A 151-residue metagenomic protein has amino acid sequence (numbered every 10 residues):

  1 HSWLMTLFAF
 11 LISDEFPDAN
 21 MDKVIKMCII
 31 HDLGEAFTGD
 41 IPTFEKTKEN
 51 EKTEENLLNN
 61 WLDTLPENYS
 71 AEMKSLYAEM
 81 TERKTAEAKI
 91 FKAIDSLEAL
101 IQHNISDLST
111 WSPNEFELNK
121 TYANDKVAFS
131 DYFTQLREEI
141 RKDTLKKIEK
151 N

Functional and structural regions predicted by a protein language model:
H1-N151: Active-site helical microenvironments for divalent-metal-assisted chemistry
